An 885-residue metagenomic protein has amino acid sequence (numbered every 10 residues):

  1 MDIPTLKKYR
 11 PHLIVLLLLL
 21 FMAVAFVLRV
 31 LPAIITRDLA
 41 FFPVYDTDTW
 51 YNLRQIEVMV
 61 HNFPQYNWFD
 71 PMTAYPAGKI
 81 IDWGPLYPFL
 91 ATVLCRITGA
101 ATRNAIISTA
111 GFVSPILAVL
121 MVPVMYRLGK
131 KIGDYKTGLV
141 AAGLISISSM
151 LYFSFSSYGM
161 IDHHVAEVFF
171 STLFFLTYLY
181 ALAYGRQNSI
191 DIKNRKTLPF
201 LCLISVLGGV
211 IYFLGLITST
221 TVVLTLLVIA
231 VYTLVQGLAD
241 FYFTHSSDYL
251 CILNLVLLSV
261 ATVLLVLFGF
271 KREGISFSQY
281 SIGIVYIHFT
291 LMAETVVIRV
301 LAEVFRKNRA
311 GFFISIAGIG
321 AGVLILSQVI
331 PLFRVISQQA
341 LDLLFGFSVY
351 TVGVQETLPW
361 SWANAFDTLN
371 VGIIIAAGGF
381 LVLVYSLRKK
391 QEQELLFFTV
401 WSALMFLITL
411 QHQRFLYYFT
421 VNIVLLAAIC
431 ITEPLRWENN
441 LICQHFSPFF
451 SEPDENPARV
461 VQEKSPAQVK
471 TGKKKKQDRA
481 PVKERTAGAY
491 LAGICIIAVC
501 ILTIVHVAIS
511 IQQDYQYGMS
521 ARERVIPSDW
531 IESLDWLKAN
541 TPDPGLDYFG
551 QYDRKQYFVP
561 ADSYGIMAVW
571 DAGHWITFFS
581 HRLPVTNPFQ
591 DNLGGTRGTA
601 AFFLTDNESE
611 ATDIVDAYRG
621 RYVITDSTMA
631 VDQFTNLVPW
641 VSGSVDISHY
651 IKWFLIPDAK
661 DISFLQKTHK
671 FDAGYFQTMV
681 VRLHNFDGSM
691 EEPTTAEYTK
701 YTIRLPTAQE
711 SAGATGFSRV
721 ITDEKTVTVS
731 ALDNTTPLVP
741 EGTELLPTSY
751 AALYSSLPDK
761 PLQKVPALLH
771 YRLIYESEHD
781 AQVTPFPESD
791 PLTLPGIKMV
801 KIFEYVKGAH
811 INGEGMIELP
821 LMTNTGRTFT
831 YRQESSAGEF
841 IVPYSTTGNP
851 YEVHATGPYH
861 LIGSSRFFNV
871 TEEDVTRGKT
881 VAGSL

Functional and structural regions predicted by a protein language model:
M1-T36, T47, L139, L201-C202 (+5 more regions): Start-transfer (signal-anchor) and selected internal transmembrane alpha helices of multi-pass inner/ER membrane
K8, I192-P199, Y242-L250, R306-S315 (+4 more regions): Membrane-interface helix-loop-helix junctions at transmembrane boundaries of multi-pass membrane enzymes, predominantly
Y9-T49, R54, H61-F63, W68-P71 (+5 more regions): Transmembrane signal-anchor helices characteristic of membrane glycosylation enzymes that use polyprenol
F21-L28, V113-K131, K136-K196, F200-F241 (+3 more regions): Membrane-embedded helix bundles of polyisoprenyl
F26, V30-L144, S148-T172, I190 (+1 more regions): Active-site lumenal/periplasmic loops and adjacent helix-entry segments of GT-C-fold, multi-pass membrane
V44, P448-L885: Extracytoplasmic
I282-V300, F312-R388, E394: Alpha-helical transmembrane segments at the extracellular/periplasmic loop-to-helix junctions of multi-pass membrane
I373, L404, Q411-C443: Hydrophobic/aromatic-rich transmembrane helices and adjacent perimembrane loops
